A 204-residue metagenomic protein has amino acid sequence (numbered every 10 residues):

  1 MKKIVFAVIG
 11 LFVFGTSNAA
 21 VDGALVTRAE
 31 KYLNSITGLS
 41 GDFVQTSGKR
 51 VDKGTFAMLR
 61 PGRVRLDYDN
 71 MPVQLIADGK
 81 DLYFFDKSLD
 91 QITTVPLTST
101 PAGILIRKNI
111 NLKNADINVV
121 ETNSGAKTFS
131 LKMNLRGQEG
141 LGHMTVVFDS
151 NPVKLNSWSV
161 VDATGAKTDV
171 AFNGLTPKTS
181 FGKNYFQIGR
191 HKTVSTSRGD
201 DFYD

Functional and structural regions predicted by a protein language model:
M1-I4: Positively charged n-region of N-terminal signal peptides that target proteins for export
F14-S17: N-terminal signal peptide c-region/cleavage motif recognized by signal peptidases
A19-T27: Cleaved targeting-peptide boundary
K31-G48: A short, Trp-centered hydrophobic/proline-enriched beta-strand micro-motif
I36-G38, V51-K53, L59-P61, N70 (+6 more regions): Extracytoplasmic
S47-K49, S88, T164: Solvent-exposed strand-loop boundary residues in beta-sheet-rich modules
T55-I104, T168: An acidic-aromatic
K113-T122, A126-R198, Y203: Gly/Pro-enriched, hydrophobic low-complexity segments that function as extracytoplasmic propeptides/linkers
